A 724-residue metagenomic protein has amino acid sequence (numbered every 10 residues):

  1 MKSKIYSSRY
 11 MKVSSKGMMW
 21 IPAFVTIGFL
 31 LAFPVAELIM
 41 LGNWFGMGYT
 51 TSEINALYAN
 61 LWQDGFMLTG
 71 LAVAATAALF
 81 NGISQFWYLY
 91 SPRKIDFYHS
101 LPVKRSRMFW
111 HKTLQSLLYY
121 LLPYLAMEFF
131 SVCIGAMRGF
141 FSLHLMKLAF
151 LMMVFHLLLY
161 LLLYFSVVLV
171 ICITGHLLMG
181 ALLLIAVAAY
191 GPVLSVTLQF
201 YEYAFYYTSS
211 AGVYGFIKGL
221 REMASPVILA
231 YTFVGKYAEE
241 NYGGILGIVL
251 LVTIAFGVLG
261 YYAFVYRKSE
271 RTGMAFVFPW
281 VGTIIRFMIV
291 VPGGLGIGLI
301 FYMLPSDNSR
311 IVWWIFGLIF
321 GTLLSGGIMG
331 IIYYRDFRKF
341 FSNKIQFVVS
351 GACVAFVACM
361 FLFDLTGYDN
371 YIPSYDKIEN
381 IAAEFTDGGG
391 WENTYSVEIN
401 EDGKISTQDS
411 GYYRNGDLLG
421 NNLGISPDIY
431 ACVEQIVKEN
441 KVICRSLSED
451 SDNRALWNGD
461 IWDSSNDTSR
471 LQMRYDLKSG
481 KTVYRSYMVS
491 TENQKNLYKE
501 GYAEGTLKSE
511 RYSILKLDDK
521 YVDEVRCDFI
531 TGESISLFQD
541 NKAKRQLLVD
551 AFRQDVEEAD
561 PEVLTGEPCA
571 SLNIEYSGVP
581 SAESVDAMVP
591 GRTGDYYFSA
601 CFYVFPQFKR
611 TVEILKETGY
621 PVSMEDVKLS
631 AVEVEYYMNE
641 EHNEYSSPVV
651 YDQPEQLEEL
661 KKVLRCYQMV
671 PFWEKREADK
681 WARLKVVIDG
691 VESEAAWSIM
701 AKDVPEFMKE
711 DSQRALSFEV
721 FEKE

Functional and structural regions predicted by a protein language model:
M1-Y90, G260-K268, L299-S309, M329-I345 (+5 more regions): Hydrophobic alpha-helical transmembrane segments
K4, I39-L61, P192-W280, G294-I319 (+3 more regions): Terminal transmembrane helical anchor/hairpin motif
N60, M67, Q115-G175, M179-G180 (+1 more regions): Secretory targeting signals
L68-T69, L148-Y160, N241-L251, I311-L323 (+1 more regions): Alpha-helical transmembrane segments of polytopic membrane proteins
G82-L101, T113: Transmembrane helix boundary and interhelical loop/hinge segments in multi-pass membrane proteins
K104-S116: Membrane-interface alpha-helices at helix entry/exit sites of multi-pass transporters
R286-G293, I328-Y371: Internal/C-terminal transmembrane anchor helices
Q346-S350, M360-E724: Function-determining sites in protein domains
